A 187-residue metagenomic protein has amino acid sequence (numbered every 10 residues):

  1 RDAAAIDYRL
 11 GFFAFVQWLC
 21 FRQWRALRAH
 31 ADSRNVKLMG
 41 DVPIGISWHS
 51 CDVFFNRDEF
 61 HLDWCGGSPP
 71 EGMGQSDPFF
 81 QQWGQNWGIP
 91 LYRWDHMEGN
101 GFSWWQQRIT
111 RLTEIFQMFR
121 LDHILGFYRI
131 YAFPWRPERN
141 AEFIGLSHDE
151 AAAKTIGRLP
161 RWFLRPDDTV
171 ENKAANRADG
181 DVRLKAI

Functional and structural regions predicted by a protein language model:
R1-R22, G45-I187: Alpha-amylase-like alpha-glycosidases and glucanotransferases acting on alpha-linked glucans and related
L19-S33, K37: Active-site pocket-lining segments that scaffold enzyme catalytic pockets across diverse folds
L38-G40, F119: Hydrophobic faces of well-ordered beta-strands that scaffold small-molecule active sites in alpha/beta enzyme cores
